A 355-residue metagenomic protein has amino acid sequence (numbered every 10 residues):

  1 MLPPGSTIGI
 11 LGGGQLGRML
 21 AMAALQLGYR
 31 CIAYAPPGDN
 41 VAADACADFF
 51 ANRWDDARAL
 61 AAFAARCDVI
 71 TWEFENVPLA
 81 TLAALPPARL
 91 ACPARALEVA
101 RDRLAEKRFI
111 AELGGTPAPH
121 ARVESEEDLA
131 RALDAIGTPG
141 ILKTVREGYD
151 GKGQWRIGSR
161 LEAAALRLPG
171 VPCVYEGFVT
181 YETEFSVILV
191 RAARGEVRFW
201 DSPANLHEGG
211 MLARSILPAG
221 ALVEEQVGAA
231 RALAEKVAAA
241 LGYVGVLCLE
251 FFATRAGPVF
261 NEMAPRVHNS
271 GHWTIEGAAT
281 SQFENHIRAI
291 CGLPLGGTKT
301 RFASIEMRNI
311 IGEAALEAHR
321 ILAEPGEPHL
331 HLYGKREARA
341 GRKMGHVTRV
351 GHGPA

Functional and structural regions predicted by a protein language model:
M1-R108, E112, E127: ATP-binding N-terminal substructure of ATP-dependent carboxylate-amine bond-forming enzymes
A43-D44, A91, G114-T116, R146-G151 (+1 more regions): Short glycine-enriched loop/turn motifs at secondary-structure junctions
V99-S186, V190-V237, H352-G353: Active-site nucleotide/adenylate-binding loops and adjacent lid/helix of ATP-dependent enzymes
L168-L222, G228-F260, A264-H272, E284-G297 (+2 more regions): Phosphate-binding core of ATP-grasp and ATP-grasp-like enzymes
T274-E276: A conserved FAD-binding loop/helix module that cradles the flavin
T300-I310: Short glycine-/aliphatic-rich beta-strand segments at the starts of folded cytosolic domains
N309, A314-E317: Extracellular/lumenal mucin-like low-complexity stalks
H331-A355: Generic C-terminus detector
